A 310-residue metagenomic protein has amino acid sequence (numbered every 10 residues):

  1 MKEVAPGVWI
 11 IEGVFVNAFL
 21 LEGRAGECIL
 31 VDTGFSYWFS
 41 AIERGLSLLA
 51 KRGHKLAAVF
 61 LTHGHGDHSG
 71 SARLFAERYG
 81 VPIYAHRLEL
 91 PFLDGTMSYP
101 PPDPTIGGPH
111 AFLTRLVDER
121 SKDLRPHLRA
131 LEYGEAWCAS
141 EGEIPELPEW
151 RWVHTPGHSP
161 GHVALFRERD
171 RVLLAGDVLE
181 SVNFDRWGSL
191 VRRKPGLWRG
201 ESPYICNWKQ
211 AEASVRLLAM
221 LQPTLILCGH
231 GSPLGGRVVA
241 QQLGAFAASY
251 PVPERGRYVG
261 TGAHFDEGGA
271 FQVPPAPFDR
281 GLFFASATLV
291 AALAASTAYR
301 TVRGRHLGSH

Functional and structural regions predicted by a protein language model:
M1-K51, A164-G176, S181: Conserved beta-strand hairpin/beta-sheet module of binuclear metal-dependent hydrolase folds, prominently
I29-V31, F60, I83, V172-L174 (+1 more regions): Residue-level marker for buried hydrophobic side chains located in beta-strands that build the well-ordered beta-sheet
F35-Y37, R151-P156, P160-R237: Metallo-beta-lactamase
F39-E89: Active-site metal-binding motif and surrounding structural segment of the metallo-beta-lactamase
E89-H154, E201-C206, Q210-A219: Metallo-beta-lactamase
P109-L116, L225-Y258: C-terminal/domain-terminus segments
E168, V259-P275, L307-H310: Intrinsically disordered, highly charged
P277-R305: Hydrophobic alpha-helical topogenic segments used for membrane insertion/localization
